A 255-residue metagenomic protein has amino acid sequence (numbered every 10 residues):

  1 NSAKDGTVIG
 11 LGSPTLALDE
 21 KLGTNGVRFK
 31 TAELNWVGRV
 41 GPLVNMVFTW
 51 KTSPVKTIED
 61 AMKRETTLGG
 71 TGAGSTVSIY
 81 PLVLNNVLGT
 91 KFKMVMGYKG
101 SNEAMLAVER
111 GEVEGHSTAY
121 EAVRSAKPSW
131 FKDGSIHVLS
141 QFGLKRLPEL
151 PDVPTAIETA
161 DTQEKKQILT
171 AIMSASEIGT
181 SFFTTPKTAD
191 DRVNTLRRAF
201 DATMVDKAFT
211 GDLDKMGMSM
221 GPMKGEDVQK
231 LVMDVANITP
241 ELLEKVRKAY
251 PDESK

Functional and structural regions predicted by a protein language model:
N1-G179, P240, E244-S254: Conserved hydrophobic/amphipathic secondary-structure segments that form or flank ligand- or partner-binding grooves
K51, T185-P186: Active-site acidic-Proline motif in GNAT/NAT acetyltransferases
K132-G134, T159, E177, K187-K255: An extracytoplasmic/periplasmic, membrane-proximal ligand-sensing/linker region
